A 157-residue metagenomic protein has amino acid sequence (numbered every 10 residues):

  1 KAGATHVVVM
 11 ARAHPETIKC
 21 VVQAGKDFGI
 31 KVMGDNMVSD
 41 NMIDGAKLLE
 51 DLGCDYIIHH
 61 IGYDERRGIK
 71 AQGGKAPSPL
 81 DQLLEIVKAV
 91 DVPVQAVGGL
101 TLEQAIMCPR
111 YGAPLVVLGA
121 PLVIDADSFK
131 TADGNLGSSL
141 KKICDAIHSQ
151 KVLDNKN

Functional and structural regions predicted by a protein language model:
K1, S39-L52, A89-V92, A96 (+1 more regions): Catalytic cores of alpha/beta
K1-A2, I18-S39, G74-A96, G134-K156: Alpha-helix-loop-beta-strand connector modules within alpha/beta enzyme cores
A4-T17, Y56-I69, Y111-S139: Glycine-rich phosphate-binding active-site loops on the catalytic face of alpha/beta enzymes
H6, G25, G34-N36, E50 (+3 more regions): Functionally constrained cores in energy, signaling, and assembly domains
R12, D35-S39, H60-D64, V97-E103 (+1 more regions): Active-site beta-loop-alpha junctions enriched in small/polar residues
K19-C20, D44-K47, G68-Q72, I106-M107 (+1 more regions): Short, well-ordered secondary-structure micro-motifs
D40, L48-V87: Active-site rim beta-loop-alpha module in soluble metabolic enzymes
L83, E103, D125-A126: Surface-exposed loop/turn and secondary-structure junction residues enriched for glycine/proline
